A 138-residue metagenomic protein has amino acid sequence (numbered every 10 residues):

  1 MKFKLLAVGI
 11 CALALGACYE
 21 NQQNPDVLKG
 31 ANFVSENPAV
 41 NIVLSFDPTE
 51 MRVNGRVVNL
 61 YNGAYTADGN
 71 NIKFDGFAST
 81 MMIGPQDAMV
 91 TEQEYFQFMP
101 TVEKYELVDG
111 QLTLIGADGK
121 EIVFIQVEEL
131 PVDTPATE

Functional and structural regions predicted by a protein language model:
M1-G16: Sec-dependent bacterial lipoprotein signal peptides
G16-E138: Lipid interaction determinants
